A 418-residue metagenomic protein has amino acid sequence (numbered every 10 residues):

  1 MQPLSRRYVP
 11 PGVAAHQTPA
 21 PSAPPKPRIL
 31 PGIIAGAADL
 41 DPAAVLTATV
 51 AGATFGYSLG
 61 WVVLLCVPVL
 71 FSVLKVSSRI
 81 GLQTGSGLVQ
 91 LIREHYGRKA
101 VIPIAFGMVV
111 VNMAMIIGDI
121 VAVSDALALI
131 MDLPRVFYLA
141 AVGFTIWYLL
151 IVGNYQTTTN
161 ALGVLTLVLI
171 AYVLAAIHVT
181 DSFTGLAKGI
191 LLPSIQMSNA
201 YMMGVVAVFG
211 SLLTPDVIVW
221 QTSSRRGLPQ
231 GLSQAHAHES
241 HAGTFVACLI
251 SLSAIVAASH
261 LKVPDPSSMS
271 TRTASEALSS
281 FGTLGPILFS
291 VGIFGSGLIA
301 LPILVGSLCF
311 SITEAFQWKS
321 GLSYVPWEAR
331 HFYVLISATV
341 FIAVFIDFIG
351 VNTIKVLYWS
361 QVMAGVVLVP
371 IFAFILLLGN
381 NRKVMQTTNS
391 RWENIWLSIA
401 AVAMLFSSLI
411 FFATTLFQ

Functional and structural regions predicted by a protein language model:
A35, V62-H95, P103-V111, I303: Juxtamembrane transmembrane-helix boundary signature
T47-V50, K75-A100, D125, P264-S279 (+3 more regions): Flexible loop linkers connecting adjacent transmembrane helices in multi-pass alpha-helical membrane transporters
L65-V69, V73, A235-L261: Selective recognition of specific alpha-helical transmembrane segments in multi-pass small-molecule
Q83, V101-D132, L139, G143 (+3 more regions): Hydrophobic transmembrane alpha-helices that form the core helical bundles of multi-pass secondary transporters
R98-K99, V136-A140, A242, V246 (+2 more regions): Loop-to-transmembrane helix boundary motifs in multi-pass membrane proteins
A105, I130-V152, V168-Y172, E328-A343 (+1 more regions): Transmembrane alpha-helical segments of multi-pass small-molecule transport proteins
A161, N199, L322-V334, W359-V366 (+2 more regions): C-terminal membrane-solvent junction of multi-pass transporters and transport-like membrane proteins
L167-L191, V205-Q221, F374-K383, S408-Q418: Hydrophobic alpha-helical segments and their helix-loop junctions in multi-pass secondary transporters
